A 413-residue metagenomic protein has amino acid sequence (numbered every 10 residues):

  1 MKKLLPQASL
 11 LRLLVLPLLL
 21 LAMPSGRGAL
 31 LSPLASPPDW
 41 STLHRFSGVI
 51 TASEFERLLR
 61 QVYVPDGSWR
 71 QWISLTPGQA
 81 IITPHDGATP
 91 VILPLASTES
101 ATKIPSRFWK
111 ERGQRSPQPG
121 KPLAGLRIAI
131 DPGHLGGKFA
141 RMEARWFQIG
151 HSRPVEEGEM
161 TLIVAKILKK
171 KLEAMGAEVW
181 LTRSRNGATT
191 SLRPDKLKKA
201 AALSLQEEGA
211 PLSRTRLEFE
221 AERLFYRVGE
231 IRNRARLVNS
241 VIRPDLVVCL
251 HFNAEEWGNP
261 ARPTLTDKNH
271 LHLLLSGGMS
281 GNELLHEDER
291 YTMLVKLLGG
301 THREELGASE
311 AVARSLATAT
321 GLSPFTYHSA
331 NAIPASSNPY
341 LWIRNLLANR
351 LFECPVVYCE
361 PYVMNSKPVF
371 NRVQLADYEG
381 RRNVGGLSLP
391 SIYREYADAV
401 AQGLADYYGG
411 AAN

Functional and structural regions predicted by a protein language model:
K3-L14: Bacterial N-terminal signal peptides that target proteins for export
A8-S9, L18, S240, W257: A periodicity- and composition-biased signal for non-globular, repetitive helical segments
R12-A22: Bacterial N-terminal signal peptides
G26-N413: Catalytic-site microenvironment of enzymes that process N-acetyl-hexosamine-containing cell-wall polysaccharides
